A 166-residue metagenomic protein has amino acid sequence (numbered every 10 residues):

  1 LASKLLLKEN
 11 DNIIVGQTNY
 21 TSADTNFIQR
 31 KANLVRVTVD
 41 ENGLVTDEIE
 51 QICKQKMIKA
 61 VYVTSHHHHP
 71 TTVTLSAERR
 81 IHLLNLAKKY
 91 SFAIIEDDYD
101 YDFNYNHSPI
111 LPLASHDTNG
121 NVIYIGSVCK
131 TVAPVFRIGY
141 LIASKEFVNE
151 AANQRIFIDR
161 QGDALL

Functional and structural regions predicted by a protein language model:
L1-Y90, D102-F103, S108-H116: Conserved core of the PLP fold type I
V15, I95-E96: Hydrophobic residues in beta-strands of the RecA-like P-loop NTPase core, especially within AAA+ ATPase
K59-A60, F92-A93, I123, I138: Short, Asp-centered acidic motifs that coordinate Mg2+ and/or phosphate in catalytic or ligand-binding sites
Y90-F92, F157: Non-catalytic terminal/accessory segments
D98-D100: Conserved Walker B
G120: Short glycine-/polar-rich loops that comprise or flank the Walker A/P-loop and associated switch/sensor motifs
I123-L166: PLP-dependent aminotransferase class I/II
